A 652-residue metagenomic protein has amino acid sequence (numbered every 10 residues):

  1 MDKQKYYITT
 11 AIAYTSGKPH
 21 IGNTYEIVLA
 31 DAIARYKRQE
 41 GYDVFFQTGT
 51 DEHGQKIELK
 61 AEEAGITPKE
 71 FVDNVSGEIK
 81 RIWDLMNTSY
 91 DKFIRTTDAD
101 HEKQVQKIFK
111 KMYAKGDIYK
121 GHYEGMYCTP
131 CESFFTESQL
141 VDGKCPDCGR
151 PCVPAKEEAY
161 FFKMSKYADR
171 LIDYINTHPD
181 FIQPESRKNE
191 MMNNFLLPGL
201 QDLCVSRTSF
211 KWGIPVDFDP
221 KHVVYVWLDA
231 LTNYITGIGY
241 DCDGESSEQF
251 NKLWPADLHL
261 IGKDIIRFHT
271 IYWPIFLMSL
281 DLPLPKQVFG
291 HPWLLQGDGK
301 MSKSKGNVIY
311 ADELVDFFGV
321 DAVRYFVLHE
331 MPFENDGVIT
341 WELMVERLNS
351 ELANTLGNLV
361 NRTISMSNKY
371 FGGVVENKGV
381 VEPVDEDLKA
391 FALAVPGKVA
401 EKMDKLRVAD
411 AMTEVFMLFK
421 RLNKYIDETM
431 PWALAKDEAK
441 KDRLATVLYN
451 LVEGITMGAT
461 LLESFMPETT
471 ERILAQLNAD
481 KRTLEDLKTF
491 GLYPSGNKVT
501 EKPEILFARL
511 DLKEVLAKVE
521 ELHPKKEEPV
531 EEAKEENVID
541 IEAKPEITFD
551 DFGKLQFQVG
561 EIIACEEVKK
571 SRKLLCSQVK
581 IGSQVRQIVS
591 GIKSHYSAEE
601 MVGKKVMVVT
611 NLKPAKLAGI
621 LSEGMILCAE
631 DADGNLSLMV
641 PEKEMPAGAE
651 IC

Functional and structural regions predicted by a protein language model:
M1-T48, D100-Q104, P154-K369, A411-V415: Structured secondary-structure scaffolds
D2-V75, I94-F109, A114, C131 (+6 more regions): N-terminal catalytic cores of NTP/NDP-binding nucleotidyl/phosphoryl-transfer enzymes
S76-D91: A glycine-rich helix N-cap at a beta->alpha junction
K115-A168, I172: Cys/His-rich short segments
K120, L343-V381, F391-V499, V609: Helix-rich, typically C-terminal accessory recognition domains appended to large enzymatic cores
Q287-G290, L474-Q476, C576: Beta-strand segments within the central parallel beta-sheet cores of soluble alpha/beta enzyme folds
T470-D551: Intrinsic disorder at enzyme termini
E531-C652: Phosphate-backbone binding interfaces of nucleic-acid-interacting proteins
